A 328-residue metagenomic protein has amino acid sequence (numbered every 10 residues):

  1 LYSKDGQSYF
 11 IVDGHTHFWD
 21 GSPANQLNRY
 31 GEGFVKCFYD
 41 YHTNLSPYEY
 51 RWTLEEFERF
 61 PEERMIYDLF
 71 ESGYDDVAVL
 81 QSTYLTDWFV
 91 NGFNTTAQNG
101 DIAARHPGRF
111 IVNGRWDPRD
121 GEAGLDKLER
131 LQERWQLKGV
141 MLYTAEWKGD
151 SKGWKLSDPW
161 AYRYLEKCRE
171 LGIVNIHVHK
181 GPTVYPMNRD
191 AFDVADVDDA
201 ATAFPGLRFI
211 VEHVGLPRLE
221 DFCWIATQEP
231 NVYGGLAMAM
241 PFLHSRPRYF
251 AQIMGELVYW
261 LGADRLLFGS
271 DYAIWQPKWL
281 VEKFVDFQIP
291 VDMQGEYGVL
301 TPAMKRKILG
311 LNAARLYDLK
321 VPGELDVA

Functional and structural regions predicted by a protein language model:
L1-G14, G21-L69, D126-R130, W260-R265 (+1 more regions): Mid-to-C-terminal alpha-helical segments outside catalytic/metal-binding sites
H15, A103, V112, L131 (+8 more regions): Conserved, mostly hydrophobic/aromatic
H15-G21, H179, H213: Histidine-centered divalent metal-coordination motifs
F18-W19, P182, L216, I274: Short active-site segment of divalent metal-dependent hydrolases/proteases that encodes the spacing between
L27-N28, K138-G139, S151-F268, E296-L300 (+2 more regions): Catalytic pocket-lining loop regions of alpha/beta-barrel enzymes, especially the amidohydrolase/enolase/GH5 lineages
K36-E58, Y67-W88, R109-R115, K138-G139: Divalent metal-dependent hydrolysis catalytic cores, especially in the metallo-beta-lactamase
F60-Y67, T95-G100, G124-L128, V194-V197 (+2 more regions): Alpha-helical scaffolding within the catalytic cores of extracellular/periplasmic polymer-degrading hydrolases
V77-A191, G323: Active-site gating/metal-coordination segments in enzymes
